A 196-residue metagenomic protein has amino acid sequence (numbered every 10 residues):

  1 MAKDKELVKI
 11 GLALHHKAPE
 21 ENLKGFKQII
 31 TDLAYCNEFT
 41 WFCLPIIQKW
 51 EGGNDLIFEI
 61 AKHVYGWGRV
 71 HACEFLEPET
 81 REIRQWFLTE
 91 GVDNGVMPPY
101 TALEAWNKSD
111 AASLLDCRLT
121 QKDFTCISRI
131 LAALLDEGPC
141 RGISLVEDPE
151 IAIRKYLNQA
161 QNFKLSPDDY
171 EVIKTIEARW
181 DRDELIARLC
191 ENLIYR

Functional and structural regions predicted by a protein language model:
M1, W106-R196: Long internal repeat-built scaffold domains in very large eukaryotic proteins
M1-I30, Y35-E38, E184-L185, L189 (+1 more regions): Eukaryotic alpha-helical scaffold "rod" segments
A2-E6, I10, A34, E38 (+5 more regions): Residues within HEAT/ARM-like alpha-solenoid scaffolds
E6-E20, T40-E51, V70-E79, P99-K108 (+2 more regions): Structural detector for internal amphipathic alpha-helices that build alpha-solenoid repeat scaffolds
H15-P19, T31-Y35, I47-E51, A61-K62 (+8 more regions): Ankyrin-repeat helical core positions
E21-G25, C36-T40, G53-N54, W67 (+6 more regions): Alpha-solenoid repeat scaffolds
K24-I30, G53-E59, H71, W86: Alpha-helical solenoid scaffolds in eukaryotic proteins
E59-L145: Long alpha-helical HEAT/HEAT-like repeat alpha-solenoid scaffolds in very large eukaryotic proteins, especially those
